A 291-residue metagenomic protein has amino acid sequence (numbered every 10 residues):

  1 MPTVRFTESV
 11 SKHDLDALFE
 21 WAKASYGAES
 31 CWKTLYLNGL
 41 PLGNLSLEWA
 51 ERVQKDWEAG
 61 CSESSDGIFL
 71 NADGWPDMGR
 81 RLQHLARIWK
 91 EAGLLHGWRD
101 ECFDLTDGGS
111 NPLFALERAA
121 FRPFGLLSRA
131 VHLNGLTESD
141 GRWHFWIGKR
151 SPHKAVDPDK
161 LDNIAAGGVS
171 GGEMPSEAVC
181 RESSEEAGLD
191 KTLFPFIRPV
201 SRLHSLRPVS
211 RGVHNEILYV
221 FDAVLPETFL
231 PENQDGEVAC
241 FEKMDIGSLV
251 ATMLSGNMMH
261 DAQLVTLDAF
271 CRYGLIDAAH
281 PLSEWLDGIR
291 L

Functional and structural regions predicted by a protein language model:
M1-K160, G168-R181, L189-L230, I246 (+2 more regions): N-terminal leader/linker segments that precede catalytic domains of diphosphate-processing enzymes
E232-A262: NUDIX/MutT-family hydrolases
